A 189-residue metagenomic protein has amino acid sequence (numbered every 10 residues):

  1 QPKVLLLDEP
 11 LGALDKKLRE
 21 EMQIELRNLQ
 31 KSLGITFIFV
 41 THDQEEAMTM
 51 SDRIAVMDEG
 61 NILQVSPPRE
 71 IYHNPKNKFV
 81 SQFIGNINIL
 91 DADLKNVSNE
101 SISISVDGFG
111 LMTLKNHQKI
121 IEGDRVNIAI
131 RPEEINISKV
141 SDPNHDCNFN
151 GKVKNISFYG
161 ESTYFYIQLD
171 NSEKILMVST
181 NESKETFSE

Functional and structural regions predicted by a protein language model:
Q1-F79: ABC ATPase nucleotide-binding domains
I35-I38, I89, S162: Secondary-structure boundary/capping residues
R53, Q82, I156-S157: Beta-strand-rich soluble domains of envelope-associated proteins, predominantly from Gram-negative bacteria
P67-S101: ABC transporter nucleotide-binding domain
I87, N96-E189: Non-catalytic connector elements of ABC transporters
